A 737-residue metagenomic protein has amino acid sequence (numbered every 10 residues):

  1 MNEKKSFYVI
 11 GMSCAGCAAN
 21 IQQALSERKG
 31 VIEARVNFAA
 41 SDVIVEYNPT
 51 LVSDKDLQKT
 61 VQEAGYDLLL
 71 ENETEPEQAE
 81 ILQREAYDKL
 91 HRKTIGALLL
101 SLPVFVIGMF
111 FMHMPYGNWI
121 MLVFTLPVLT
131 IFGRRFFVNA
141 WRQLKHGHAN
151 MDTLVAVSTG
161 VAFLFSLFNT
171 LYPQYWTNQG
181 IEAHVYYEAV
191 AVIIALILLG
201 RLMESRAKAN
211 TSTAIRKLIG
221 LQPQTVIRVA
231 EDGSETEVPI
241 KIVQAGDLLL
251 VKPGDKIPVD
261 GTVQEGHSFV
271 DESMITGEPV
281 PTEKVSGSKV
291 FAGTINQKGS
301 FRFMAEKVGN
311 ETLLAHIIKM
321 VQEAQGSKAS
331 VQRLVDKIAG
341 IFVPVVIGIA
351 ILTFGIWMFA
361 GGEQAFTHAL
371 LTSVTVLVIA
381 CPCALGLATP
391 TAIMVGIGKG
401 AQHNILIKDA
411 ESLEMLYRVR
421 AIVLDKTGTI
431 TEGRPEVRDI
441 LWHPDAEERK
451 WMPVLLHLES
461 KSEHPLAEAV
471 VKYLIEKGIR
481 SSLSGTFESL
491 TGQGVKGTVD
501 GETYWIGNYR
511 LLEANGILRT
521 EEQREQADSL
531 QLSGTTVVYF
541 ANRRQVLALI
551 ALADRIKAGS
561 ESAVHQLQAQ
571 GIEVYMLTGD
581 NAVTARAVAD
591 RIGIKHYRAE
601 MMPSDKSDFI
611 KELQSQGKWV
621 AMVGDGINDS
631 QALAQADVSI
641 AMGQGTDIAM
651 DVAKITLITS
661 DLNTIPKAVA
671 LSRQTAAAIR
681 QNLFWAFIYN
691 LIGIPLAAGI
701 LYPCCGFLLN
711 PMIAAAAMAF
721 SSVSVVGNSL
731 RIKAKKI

Functional and structural regions predicted by a protein language model:
M1, N37, D232-G233, V285-K289 (+8 more regions): Conserved cytosolic catalytic headpiece of P-type ATPases
M1-Y116, R142, K217, S234-E237 (+5 more regions): Flexible metal-binding regulatory segments at protein termini and peripheral loops
N2, I407, V499-G501, N542-Q681: Conserved ATP-binding TGD loop and adjacent catalytic N/P-domain core of P-type ATPases
K29-L51, K55, Y187, R216-E311 (+2 more regions): Conserved cytosolic catalytic loops of P-type ATPases
Q62-E80, N118-M121, T125-T225, Q244-L249 (+5 more regions): Actuator/coupling domain of P-type ATPases
T94-F105, R333-G361, T372-C381, L385-T391 (+1 more regions): Bilayer-spanning, highly hydrophobic alpha-helical transmembrane segments
S101, L466, I475-A587, M602: Signature of the cytosolic headpiece of P-type E1-E2 ATPases
F110-H113, K145, L164, K399 (+8 more regions): Membrane-embedded alpha-helical bundles of multi-pass transporters
